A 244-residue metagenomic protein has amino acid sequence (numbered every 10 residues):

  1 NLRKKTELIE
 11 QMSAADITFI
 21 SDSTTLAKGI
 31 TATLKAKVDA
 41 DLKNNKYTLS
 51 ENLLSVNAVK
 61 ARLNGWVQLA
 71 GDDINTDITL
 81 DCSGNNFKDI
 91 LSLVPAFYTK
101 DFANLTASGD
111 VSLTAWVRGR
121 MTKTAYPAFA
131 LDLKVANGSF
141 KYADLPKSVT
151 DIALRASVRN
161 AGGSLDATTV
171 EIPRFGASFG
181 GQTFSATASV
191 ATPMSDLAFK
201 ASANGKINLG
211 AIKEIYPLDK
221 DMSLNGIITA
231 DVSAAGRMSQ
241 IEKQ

Functional and structural regions predicted by a protein language model:
N1-T48, V59-E171, Q182-Q244: Membrane-proximal interfacial segments on either side of biological membranes
S50-V56, P173-F179: Short beta-strand segments that buttress and anchor functional surface loops
